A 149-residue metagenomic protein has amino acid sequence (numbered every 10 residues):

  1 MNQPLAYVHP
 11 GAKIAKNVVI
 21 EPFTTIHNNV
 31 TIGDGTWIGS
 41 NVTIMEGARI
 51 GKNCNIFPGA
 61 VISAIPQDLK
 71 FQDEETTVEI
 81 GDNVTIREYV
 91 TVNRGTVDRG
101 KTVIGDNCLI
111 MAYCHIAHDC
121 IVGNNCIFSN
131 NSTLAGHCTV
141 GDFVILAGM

Functional and structural regions predicted by a protein language model:
N2-G148: Structural signal for interior beta-strand "rungs" in well-ordered beta-sheet cores of soluble enzyme domains
